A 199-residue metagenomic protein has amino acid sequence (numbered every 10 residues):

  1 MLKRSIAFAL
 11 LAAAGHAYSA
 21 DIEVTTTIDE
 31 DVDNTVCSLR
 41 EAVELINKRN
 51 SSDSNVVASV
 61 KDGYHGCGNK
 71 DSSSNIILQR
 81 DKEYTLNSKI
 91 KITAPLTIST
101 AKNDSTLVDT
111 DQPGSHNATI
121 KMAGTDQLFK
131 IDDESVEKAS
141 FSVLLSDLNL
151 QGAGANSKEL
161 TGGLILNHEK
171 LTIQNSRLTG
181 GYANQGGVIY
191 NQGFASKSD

Functional and structural regions predicted by a protein language model:
M1-A9: Sec-dependent signal peptide recognition, specifically the positively charged N-region followed immediately by
F8-T161, L166-T172, R177-G180, S196: N-terminal, post-signal-peptide segments of secreted/periplasmic proteins
A153, G187-V188: Gly/Ser/Thr-rich helix-start
G162-G163, G186-G187, G193: Periodic glycine anchor positions in long extracellular repeat architectures
A183: The catalytic Tyr-X3-Lys active-site helix of short-chain dehydrogenase/reductase
